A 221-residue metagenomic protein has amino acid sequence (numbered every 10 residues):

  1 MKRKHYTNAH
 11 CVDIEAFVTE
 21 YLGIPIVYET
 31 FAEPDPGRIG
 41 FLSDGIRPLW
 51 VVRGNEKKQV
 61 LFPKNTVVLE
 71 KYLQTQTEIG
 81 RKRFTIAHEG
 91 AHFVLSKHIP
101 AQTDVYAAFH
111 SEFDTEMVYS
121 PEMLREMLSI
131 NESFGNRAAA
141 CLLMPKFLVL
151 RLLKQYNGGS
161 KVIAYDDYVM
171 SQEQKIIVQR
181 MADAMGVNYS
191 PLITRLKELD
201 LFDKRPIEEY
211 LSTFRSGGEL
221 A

Functional and structural regions predicted by a protein language model:
M1-A221: Active-site hotspot residues in diverse enzymes, especially metal/ion-binding acidic/histidine motifs
